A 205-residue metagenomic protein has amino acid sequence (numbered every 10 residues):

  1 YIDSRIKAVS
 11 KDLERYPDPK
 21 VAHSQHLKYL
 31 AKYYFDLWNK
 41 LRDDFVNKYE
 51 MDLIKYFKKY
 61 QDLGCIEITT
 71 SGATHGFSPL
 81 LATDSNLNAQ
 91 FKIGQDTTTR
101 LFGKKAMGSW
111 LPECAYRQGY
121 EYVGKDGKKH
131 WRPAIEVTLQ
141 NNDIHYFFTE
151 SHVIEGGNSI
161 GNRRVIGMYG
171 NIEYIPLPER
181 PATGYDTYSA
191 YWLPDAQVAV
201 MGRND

Functional and structural regions predicted by a protein language model:
Y1-D205: Carbohydrate-active enzymes and regulators
